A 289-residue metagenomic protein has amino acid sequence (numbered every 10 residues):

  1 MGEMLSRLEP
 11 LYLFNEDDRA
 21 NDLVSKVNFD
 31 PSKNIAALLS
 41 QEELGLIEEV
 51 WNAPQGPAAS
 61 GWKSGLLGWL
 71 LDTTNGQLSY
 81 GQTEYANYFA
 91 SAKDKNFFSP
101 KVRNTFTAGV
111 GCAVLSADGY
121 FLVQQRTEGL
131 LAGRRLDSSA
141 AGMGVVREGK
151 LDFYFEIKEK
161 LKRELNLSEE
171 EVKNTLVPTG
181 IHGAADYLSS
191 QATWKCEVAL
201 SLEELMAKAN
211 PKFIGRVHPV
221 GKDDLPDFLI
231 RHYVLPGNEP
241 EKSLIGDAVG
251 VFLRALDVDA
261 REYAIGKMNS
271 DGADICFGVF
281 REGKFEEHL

Functional and structural regions predicted by a protein language model:
M1-S138, M143-E159, L167-L289: N-terminal leader/linker segments that precede catalytic domains of diphosphate-processing enzymes
K162: Juxtacatalytic substrate-recognition/specificity segment
